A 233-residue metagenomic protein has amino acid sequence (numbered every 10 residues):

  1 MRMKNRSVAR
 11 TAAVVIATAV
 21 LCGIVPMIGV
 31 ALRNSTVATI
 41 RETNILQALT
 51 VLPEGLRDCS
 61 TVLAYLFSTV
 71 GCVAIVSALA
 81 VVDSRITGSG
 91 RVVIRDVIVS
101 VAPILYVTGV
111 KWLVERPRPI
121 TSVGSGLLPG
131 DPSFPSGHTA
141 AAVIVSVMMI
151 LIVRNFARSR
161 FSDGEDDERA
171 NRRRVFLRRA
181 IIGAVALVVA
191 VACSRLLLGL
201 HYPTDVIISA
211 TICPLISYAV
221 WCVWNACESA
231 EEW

Functional and structural regions predicted by a protein language model:
M1-G71, W112-L127: N-terminal transmembrane-helix/juxtamembrane module of multi-pass inner/ER membrane proteins
N5-R6, T36-V37, V82-I94, R158-S162 (+1 more regions): Membrane-interface helix-boundary motifs at transmembrane edges
T11-V15, V76-L105: Interfacial segments of alpha-helical transmembrane regions
G23-V25, V101-G109, A186-L196: Aromatic-anchored segments of alpha-helical transmembrane domains
G55-L56, G88-V93, P119-I120, V175-R179: Membrane-helix interface segments
A64-T87, V143-M149, V153: Hydrophobic alpha-helical transmembrane segments
C72-L79, S100, A180-L187: Hydrophobic alpha-helical transmembrane segments of polytopic
V123-W233: Membrane-embedded catalytic cores of phosphoryl/pyrophosphoryl-handling enzymes
